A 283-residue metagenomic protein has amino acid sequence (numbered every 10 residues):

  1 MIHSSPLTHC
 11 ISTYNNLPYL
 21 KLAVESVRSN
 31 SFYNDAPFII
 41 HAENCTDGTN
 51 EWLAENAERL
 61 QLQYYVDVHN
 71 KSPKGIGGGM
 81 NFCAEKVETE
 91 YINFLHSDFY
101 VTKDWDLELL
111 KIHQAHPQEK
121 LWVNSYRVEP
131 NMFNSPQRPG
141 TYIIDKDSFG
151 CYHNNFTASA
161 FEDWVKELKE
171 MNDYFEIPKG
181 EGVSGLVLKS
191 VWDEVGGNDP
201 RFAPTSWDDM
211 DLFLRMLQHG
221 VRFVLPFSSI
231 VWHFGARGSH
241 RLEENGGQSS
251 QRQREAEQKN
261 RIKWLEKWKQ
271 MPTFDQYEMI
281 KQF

Functional and structural regions predicted by a protein language model:
E25-D35: Short, acidic, metal-binding catalytic loop of nucleotide-sugar glycosyltransferases
A42-E51: A conserved acidic beta->alpha catalytic loop
H69-V87: Glycine-rich, basic loop-to-helix element that forms the pyrophosphate-binding segment of sugar-nucleotide handling
G77, G150-A158, D163-V187: A recurrent flexible, glycine/aromatic-enriched loop bordering the glycosyltransferase active site that acts as
I92: Short aromatic/hydrophobic "clamp" motif used to bind/position activated sugar donors
Y100, D104-H153: Conserved donor NDP-sugar-binding/catalytic core segment of glycosyltransferases
L109, P178-G196, F202-S229: A short, conserved alpha-helix in the catalytic core of glycosyltransferases
V128-P130, A203, P226-Q248: Active-site donor/metal-binding and catalytic loop motifs of nucleotide-sugar-dependent glycosylation enzymes
